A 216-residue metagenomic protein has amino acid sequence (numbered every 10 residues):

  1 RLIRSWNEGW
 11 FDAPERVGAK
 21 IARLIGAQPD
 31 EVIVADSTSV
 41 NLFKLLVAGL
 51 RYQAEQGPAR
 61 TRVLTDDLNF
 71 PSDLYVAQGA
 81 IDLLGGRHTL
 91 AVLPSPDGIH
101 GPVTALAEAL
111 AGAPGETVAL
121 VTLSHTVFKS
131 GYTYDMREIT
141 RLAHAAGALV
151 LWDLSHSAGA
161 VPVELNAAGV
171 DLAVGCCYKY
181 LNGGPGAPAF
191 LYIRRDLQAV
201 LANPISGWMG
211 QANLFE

Functional and structural regions predicted by a protein language model:
R1-E216: Pyridoxal 5′-phosphate
